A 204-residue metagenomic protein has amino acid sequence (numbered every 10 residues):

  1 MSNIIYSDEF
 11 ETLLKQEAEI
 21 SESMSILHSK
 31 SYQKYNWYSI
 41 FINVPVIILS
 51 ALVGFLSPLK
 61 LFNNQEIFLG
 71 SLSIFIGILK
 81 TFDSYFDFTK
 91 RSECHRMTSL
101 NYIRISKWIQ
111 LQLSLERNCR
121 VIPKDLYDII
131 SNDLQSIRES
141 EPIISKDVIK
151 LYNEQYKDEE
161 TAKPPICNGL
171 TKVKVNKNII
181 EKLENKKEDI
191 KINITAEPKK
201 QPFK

Functional and structural regions predicted by a protein language model:
S2-I48, Q65, T81-K204: Conserved non-transmembrane functional hotspots
I47-S50, I74: Hydrophobic alpha-helical transmembrane segments of multi-pass integral membrane proteins
L49-Q65: Juxtamembrane "helix exit" motif at the C-terminal ends of alpha-helical transmembrane segments in multi-pass membrane
A51-G54, G70, E188: Generic structural motif recognizing short loop/turn segments at the entrances and edges of beta-strands
F62-F75: Hydrophobic alpha-helical transmembrane segments
